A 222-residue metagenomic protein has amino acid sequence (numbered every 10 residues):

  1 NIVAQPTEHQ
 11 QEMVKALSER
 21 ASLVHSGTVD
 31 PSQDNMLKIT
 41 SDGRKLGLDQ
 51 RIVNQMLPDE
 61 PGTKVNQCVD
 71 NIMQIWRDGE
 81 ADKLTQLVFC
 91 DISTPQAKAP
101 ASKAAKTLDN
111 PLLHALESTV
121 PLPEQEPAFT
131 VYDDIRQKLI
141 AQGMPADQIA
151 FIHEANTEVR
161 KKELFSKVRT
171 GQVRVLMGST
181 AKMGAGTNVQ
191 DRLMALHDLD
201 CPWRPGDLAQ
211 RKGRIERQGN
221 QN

Functional and structural regions predicted by a protein language model:
N1-E60, K64, N71-R77, K83: Inter-lobe connector of SF1/SF2 helicase motors
L57-V69, P127-Y132, R204: Phosphate/oxyanion-binding active-site loops and adjacent basic polyanion-contact surfaces
A81-K83, Q172-V173: Short, high-confidence coil segments that cap the C-terminus of an alpha-helix and link into the following beta-strand
L84-I92: Conserved RecA-like ASCE P-loop NTPase motor core of nucleic-acid helicases/translocases
I92-H153: Conserved helicase motor "Helicase C" RecA-like lobe of SF1/SF2 P-loop NTPases
D133-I140, P145-T180: Conserved helicase ATPase core of P-loop NTP-dependent helicases/translocases
T187-C201: A short beta-strand element within the Helicase C-terminal
R204-N222: Conserved SF2 helicase motif VI
